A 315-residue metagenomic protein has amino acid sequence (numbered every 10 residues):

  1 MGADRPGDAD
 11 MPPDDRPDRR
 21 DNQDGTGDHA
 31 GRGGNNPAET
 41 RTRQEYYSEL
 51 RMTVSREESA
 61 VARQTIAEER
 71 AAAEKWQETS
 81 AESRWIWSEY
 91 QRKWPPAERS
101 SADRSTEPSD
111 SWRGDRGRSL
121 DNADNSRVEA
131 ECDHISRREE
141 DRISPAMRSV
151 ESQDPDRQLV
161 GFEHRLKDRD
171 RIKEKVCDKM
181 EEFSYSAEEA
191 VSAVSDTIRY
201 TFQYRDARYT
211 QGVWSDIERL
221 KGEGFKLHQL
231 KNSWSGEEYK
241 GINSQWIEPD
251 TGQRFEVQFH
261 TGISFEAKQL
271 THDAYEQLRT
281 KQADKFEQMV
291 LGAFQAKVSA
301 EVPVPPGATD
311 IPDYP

Functional and structural regions predicted by a protein language model:
M1-E39, M52, F202, V257 (+1 more regions): Non-Sec secretion/translocation targeting segments of pathogen effectors
D4, A9, G27-H29, G33-N36 (+6 more regions): Compositionally biased, intrinsically disordered low-complexity regions
R5, N36-A193, Q269, A283-K285 (+1 more regions): Charge-rich, low-complexity segments
N22, N35-N36, N122-N125, N232 (+1 more regions): Detector for Asparagine
N22, S88, E248-P249: Acidic surface patches and DE-rich sequence motifs
S184-P315: Long beta-strand-rich cores associated with HINT superfamily self-processing modules
